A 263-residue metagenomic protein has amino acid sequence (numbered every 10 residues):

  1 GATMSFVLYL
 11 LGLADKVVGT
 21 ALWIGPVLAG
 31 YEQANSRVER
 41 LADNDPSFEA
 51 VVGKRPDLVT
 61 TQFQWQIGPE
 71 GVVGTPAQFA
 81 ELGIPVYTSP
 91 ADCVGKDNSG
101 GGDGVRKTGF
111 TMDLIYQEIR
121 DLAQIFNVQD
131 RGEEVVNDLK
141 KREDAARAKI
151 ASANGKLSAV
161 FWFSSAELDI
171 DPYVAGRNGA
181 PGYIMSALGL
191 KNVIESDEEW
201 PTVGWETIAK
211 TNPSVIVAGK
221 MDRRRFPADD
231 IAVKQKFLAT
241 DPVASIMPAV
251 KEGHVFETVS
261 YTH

Functional and structural regions predicted by a protein language model:
G1, V18-T20, V59-Q62, V86-S89 (+4 more regions): Structural recognition of the beta-strand scaffold that forms the well-ordered cores of secreted hydrolase catalytic
G1-G25: Extracytoplasmic strand-loop-helix segments at the start of, or within, the mature domains of secreted/periplasmic
A2-Y9, R131-L188: Basic- and aromatic-lined ligand-binding clefts that recognize polyanionic substrates
D15, E81-P85, K251-G253: A short helix->loop->beta-strand "cap" motif at the edges of active sites that frequently abuts
A21, P26, T88, A175-W200: His/Asp/Glu-enriched short active-site or ligand-binding loop at hydrolase and phosphoryl-transfer sites
L22-I125, E206-I246: Acidic/His-rich segments in extracytoplasmic proteins that coordinate ligands and/or metal ions
G30-E39, R131-G132, A187-D197: A local structural motif
T262-H263: Conserved small/polar residues in nucleotide/adenosyl-binding loops
